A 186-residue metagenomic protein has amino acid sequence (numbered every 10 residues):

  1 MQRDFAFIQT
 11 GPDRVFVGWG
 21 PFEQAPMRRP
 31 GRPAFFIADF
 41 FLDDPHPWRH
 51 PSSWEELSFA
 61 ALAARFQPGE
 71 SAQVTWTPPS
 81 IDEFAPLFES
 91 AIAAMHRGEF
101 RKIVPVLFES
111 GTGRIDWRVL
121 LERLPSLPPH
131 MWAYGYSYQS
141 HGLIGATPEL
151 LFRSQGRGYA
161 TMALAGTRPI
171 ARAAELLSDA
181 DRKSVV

Functional and structural regions predicted by a protein language model:
Q2-P12: Short, hydrophobic/proline-enriched secondary-structure or compact coil segments at domain edges
T10-R118, Y134, G156: Non-catalytic accessory segments adjacent to catalytic cores
G11-P12, H50-W54, T147-E149, A163-T167: Secondary-structure transition/turn motif
W19, P30-R32, R153-V186: Cytosolic ligand/metal-binding cores
A38-F40, L107-E109, Y136-S140, A146-P148 (+3 more regions): Short, structured patches in soluble enzyme cores that scaffold and shape functional sites
L87-A91, L120-R123, M131, Q139 (+2 more regions): Short, hydrophobic/aromatic alpha-helical segments in well-folded domains
A93-R101, S126-L127, Y138-H141, R153-G158 (+1 more regions): Secondary-structure boundary elements
G113-Q155: SIR2/sirtuin-family catalytic core signature
